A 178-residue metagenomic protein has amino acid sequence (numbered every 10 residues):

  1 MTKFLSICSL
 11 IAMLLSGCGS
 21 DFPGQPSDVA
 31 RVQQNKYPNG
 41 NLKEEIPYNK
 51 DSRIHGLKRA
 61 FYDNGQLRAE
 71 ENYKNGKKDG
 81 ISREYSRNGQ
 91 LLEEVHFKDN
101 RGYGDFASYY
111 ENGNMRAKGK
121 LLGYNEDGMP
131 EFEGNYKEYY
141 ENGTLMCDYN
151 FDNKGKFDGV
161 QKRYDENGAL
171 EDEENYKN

Functional and structural regions predicted by a protein language model:
M1-F4: Positively charged n-region of N-terminal signal peptides that target proteins for export
S6-S16: Bacterial N-terminal signal peptides
S16-N178: Glycine/tyrosine- and acidic-biased, solvent-exposed loop/turn segments at the edges of beta-strands
